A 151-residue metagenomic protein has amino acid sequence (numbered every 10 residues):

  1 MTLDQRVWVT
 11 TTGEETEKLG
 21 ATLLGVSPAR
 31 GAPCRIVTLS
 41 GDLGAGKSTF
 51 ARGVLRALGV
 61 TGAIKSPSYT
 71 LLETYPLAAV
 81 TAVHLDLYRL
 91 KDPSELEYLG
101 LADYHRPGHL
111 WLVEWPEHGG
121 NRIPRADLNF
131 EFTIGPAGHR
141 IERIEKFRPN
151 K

Functional and structural regions predicted by a protein language model:
T2, V26-P33: Phosphate-binding P-loop
T2-L23: N-terminal pre-Walker A segment at the start of P-loop NTPase domains
T2-R6, R56, K91-K151: Short phosphate-coordinating micro-motif centered on Lys-Gly-acidic
I36-T38: Short hydrophobic/aromatic beta-strand immediately N-terminal to the Walker A/P-loop
S40-D42: P-loop (Walker A) phosphate-binding loop of NTP-binding proteins
K47: Conserved lysine of the Walker
V60-Y75: Short beta-strand-centered segment that lines the nucleotide-binding/catalytic pocket of NTP-utilizing
